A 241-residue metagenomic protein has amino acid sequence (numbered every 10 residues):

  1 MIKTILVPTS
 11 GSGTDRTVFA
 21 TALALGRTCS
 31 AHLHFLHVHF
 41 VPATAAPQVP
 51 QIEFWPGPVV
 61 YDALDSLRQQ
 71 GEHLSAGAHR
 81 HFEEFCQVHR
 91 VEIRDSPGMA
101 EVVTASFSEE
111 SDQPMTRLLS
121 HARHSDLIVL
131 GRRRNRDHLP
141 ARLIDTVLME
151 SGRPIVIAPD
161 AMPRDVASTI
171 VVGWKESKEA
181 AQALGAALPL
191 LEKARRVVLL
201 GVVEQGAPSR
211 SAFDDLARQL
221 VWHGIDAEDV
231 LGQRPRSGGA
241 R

Functional and structural regions predicted by a protein language model:
M1-L64, E150, R164-P235: Small/aliphatic-rich secondary-structure junction motif
T4, P42, V49-I52, Q69-I128 (+1 more regions): Structural beta-alpha unit
T14-D15, F19-A24, T28, F107 (+1 more regions): Gly/Ser-rich helix-loop-strand patches that form or flank binding pockets for ribonucleotide-derived cofactors
V18, S111-P114, P140-A141, A180-A183 (+1 more regions): Amphipathic coiled-coil/heptad-repeat helices and related helical stalk/stem segments that mediate oligomerization
A31, Q87, R153: A short helix->loop->beta-strand "cap" motif at the edges of active sites that frequently abuts
H73, G77, R142, Q182 (+1 more regions): Conserved active-site and cofactor/substrate-binding residues in soluble primary-metabolism enzymes
